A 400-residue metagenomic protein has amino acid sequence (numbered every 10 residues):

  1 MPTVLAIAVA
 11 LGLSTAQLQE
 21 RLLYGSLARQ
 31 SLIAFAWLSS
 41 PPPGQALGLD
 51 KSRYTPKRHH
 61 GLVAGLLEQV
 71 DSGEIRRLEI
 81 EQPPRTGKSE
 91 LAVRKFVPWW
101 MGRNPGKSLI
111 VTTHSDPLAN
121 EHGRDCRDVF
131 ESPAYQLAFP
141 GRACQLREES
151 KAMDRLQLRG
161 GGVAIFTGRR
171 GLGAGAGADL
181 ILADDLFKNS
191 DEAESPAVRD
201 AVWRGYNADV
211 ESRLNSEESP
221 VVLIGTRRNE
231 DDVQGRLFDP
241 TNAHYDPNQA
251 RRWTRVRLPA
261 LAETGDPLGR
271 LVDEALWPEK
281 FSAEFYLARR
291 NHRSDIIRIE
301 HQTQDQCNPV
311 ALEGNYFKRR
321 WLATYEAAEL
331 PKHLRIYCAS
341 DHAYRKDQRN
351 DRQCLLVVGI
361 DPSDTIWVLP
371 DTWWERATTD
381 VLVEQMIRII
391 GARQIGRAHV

Functional and structural regions predicted by a protein language model:
M1-I75: N-terminal accessory segments
I80-A138: Conserved P-loop
T112-G173: Conserved nucleotide-state-sensing and coupling region of NTP-binding domains
S150-D209: Conserved RecA-like ASCE ATPase "motif II neighborhood" in helicase/translocase motors
E194-D266: ASCE P-loop NTPase helicase motor core
G265-H342: ATPase catalytic-site recognition across NTP-hydrolyzing enzymes
S340-Q353: An active-site-proximal beta-strand-loop segment
L356-R397: Nucleic-acid-processing active sites and adjacent nucleic-acid-binding tracks, predominantly divalent metal-dependent
